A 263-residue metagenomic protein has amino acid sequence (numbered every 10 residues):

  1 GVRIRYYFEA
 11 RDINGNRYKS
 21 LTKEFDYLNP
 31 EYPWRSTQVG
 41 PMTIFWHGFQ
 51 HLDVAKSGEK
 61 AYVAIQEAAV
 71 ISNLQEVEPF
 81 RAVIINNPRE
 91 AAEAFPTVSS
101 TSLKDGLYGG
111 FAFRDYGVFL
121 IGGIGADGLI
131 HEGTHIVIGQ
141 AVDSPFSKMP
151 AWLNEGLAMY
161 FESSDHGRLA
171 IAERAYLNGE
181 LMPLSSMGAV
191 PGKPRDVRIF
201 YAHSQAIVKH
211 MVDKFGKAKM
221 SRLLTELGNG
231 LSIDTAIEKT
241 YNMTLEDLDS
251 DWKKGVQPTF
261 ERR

Functional and structural regions predicted by a protein language model:
G1-E31: Beta-strand-enriched, solvent-exposed domains that form extended recognition/catalytic surfaces
I4, V83, I138, I207-V212: Conserved short hydrophobic patches within well-ordered secondary structure
D12, H131-H135, E155: Acidic active-site catalytic centers that drive phospho-/nucleotidyl reactions and related ester hydrolyses
L21-K23, F80, G156: Extracytoplasmic/periplasmic beta-strand context in beta-sandwich domains, especially the cupredoxin/COX2 CuA-binding
P33-P150, R168, V190, S232-A236: Juxtacatalytic substrate-recognition/specificity segment
T101-G128, D143-R263: Acidic/His/Gly-enriched intrinsically disordered linker/tail segments that often contain short helix/coil "MoRF-like"
